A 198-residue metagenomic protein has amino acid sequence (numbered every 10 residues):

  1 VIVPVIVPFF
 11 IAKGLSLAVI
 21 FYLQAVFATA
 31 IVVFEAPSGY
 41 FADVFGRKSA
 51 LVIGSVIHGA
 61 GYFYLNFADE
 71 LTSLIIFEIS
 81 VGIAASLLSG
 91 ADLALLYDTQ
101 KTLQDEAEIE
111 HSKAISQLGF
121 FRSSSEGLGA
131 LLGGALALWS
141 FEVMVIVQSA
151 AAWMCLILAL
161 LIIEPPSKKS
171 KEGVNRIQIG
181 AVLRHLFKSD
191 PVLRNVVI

Functional and structural regions predicted by a protein language model:
V1-V33, P191-I198: Helix-loop boundary and gating motifs at the non-cytosolic
A12, E126-V147: Transmembrane alpha-helix termini and helix-breaking/packing motifs in multi-pass membrane transporters
V56-D69: C-terminal ends and interior cores of transmembrane alpha-helices in multi-pass membrane transporters/permeases
N66-E78: Helix-loop junctions at membrane interfaces in 12-TM secondary transporters
I79-S123: Cytoplasmic helix-loop-helix junction between adjacent transmembrane helices in 12-TM secondary transporters
D98, Q148, W153-V174: Helix-loop junctions on the cytosolic side of multi-pass membrane transporters, especially the intracellular loop
I163-V197: Juxtamembrane intracellular "pre-TM" segments in multi-pass secondary transporters
